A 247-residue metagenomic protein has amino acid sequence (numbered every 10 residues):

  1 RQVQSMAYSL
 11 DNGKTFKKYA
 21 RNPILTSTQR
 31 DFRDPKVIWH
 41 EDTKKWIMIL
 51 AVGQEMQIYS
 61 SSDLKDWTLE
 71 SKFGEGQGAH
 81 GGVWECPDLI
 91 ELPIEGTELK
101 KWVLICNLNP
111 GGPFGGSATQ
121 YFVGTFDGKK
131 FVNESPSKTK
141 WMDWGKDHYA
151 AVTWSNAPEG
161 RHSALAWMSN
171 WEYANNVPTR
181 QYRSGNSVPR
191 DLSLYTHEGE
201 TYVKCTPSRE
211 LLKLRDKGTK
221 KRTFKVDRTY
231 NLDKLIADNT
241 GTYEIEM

Functional and structural regions predicted by a protein language model:
R1-A7, Y19-S27, F32-Y59, L69-Q77 (+3 more regions): Hydrophobic core segments of beta-strands in well-ordered, beta-rich domains
V3-N12, Y59-D63, S117-G128, T179-L194: Beta-propeller blade signature
V3-Q4, F32-D34, E55, W84-C86 (+6 more regions): Extracellular structured ligand-interaction cores
G13-W39, L50, T68-E91, F131-A151 (+2 more regions): Surface loop/turn signatures of beta-propeller and other carbohydrate-active proteins
M48-L50, A79-H80, G111-G116, R180-R183: Short consensus segments that form the blades of beta-propeller domains, in both extracellular/periplasmic
Q54-E55, L64-D66, N170-W171, E210: Short, surface-exposed beta-strand-loop junctions and turns on beta-sheet-rich folds
L92-G96, W102-V103, P110-K130: Acidic, glycine-rich loop-and-beta core segments that form the ion-binding/anion-interacting portion of active sites
G96, T125-K146, A150-M247: Beta-rich accessory regions
